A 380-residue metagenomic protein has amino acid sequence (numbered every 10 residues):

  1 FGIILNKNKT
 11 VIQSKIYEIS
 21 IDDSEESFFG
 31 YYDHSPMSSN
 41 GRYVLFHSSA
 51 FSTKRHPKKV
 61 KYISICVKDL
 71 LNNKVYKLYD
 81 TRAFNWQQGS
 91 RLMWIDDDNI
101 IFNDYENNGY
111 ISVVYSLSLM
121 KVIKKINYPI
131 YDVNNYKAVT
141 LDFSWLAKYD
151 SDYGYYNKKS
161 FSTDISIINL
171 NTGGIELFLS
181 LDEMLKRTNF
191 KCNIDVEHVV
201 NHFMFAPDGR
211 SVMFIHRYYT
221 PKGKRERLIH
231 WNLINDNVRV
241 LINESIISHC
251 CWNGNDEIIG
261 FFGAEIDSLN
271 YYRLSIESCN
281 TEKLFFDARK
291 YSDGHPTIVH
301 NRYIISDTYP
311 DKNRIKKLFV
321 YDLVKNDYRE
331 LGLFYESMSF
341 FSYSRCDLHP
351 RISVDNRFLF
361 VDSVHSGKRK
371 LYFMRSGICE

Functional and structural regions predicted by a protein language model:
Y17-S27, Y79-N85, I175-V196, D287-R289 (+1 more regions): Surface-exposed loop and turn segments in beta-propeller and other repeat-based domains that flank or scaffold
E26-D33, K58-Y110: Blade-loop segments of beta-propeller domains
H34-Y43, G89-E106, P129-K137, L141-F143 (+5 more regions): Blade-terminus and WD-like Trp-Asp/Gly-His loop motifs, strongest in beta-propeller folds
H47-Y62, Y105, T140-T163, F214-R225 (+3 more regions): Short, conserved, GDST-rich strand-edge loop motifs in beta-rich repeat architectures
A83-M93, N99, N103-D164, F178-D195: Asp-box/WD-like beta-propeller blade repeats and closely related beta-sheet repeat scaffolds
S245-I247, F285-T297, D327-R351: Conserved blade-ending motifs and adjacent loop-strand segments that build the rim/top face of beta-propeller domains
L269, F286-R329: Loop/turn-rich, solvent-exposed surfaces of beta-rich toroidal or solenoidal domains
Y343-E380: Blade-level signature of beta-propeller repeat domains, shared across WD40, Kelch, NHL, RCC1 and BNR/Asp-box propellers
